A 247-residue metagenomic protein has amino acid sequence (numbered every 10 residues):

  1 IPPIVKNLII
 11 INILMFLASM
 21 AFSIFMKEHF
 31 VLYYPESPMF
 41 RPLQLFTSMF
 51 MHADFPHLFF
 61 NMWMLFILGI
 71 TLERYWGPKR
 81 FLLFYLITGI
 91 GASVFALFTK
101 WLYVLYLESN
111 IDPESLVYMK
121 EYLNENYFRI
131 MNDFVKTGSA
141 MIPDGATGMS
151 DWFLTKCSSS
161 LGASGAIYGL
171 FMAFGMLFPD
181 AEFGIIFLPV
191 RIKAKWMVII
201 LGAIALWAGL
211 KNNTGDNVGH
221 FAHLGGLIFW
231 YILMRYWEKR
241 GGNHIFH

Functional and structural regions predicted by a protein language model:
I1-H247: A detector for small-residue-rich transmembrane helices and their helix-helix packing motifs
